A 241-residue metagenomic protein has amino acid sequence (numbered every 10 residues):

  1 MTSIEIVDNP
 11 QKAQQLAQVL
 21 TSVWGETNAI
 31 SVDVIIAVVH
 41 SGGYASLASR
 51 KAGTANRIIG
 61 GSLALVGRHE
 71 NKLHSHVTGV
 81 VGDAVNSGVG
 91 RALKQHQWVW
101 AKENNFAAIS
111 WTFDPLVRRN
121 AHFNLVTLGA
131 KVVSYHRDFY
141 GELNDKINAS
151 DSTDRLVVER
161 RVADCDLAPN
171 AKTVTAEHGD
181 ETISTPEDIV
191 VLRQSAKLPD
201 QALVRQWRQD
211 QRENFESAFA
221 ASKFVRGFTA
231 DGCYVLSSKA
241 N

Functional and structural regions predicted by a protein language model:
M1-V34, V39-G42, A48-R50, D180 (+2 more regions): Short amphipathic alpha-helix that is part of the acyltransferase structural core
A37-A48, D151-T153, F219-F224, A230-Y234: A short helix-loop-beta-strand connector motif used in the catalytic cores of GNAT acetyltransferases and, in some
A48, N56-V66, K72-G79: Conserved beta-strand in the GNAT
V66-H76, V85, A107, D180-I183: A conserved beta-turn-beta hairpin within the catalytic core of GNAT-like acetyltransferases that forms part
V81-A92, N104: Conserved glycine-rich acetyl-CoA-binding loop
A101-P115: Conserved GNAT acetyl-CoA-binding A-motif
T112, H122, V126-N148: Conserved catalytic-core motifs of GNAT/GCN5-like acyltransferases
F139-A171, S237-N241: C-terminal "cap" of GNAT-fold acetyltransferases
